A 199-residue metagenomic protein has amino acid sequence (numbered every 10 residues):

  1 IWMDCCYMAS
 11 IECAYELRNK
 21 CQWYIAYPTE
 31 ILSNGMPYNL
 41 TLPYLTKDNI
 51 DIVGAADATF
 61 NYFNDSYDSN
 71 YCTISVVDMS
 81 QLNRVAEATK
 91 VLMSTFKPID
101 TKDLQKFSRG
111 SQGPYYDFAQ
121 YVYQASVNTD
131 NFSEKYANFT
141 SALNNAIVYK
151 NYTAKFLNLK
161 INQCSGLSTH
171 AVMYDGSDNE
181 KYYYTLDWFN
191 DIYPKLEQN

Functional and structural regions predicted by a protein language model:
I1-N199: Terminal, contiguous helix-loop blocks that mediate binding/assembly
